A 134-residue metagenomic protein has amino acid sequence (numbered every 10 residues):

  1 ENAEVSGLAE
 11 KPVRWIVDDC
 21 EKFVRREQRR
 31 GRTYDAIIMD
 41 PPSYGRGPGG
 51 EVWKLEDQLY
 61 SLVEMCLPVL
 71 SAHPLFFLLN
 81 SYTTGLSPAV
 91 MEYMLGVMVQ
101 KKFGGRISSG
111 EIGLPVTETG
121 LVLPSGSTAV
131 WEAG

Functional and structural regions predicted by a protein language model:
E1-I38: S-adenosyl-L-methionine
V17, Y34-M65: Mobile active-site "lid"/loop adjacent to the S-adenosyl-L-methionine
D19-E21, S43, T83: Active-site-proximal loop/turn and secondary-structure-junction residues that shape catalytic pockets, frequently
R25, R46, L86: Conserved protein kinase catalytic core
Q28-R29, G49-V52, V90-E92: Short amphipathic alpha-helical segments
M65, L70-F77: Short glycine-dipeptide loop
P74-G134: C-terminal catalytic and target-recognition region of SAM-dependent MTase-like enzymes, primarily methyltransferases
